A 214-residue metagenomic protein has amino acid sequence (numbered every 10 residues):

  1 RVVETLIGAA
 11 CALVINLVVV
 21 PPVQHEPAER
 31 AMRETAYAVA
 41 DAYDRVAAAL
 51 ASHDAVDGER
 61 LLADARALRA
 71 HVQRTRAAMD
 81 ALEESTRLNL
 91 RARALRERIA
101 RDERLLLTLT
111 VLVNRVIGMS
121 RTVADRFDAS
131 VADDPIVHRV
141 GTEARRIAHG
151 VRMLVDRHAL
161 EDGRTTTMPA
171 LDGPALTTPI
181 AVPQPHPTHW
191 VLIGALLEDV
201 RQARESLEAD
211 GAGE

Functional and structural regions predicted by a protein language model:
R1-D64: A transmembrane helix-and-boundary motif of multi-pass membrane transporters/channels
N16, V20-V23, S52, V56-G58 (+2 more regions): Conserved catalytic-core motifs characterized by acidic clusters
E26, R30, E34, E59-R69 (+4 more regions): A short glycine-/small-residue-rich loop at the edge of a beta-strand within enzyme catalytic domains
A42-S52, D64-N89: Membrane-embedded hairpin module used as a gating/binding unit in multi-pass transport and secretion proteins
A49, H53, L82-S85, N89 (+6 more regions): Hydrophobic stripe of amphipathic alpha-helices that form coiled-coil interfaces
Q73-G118: Oxyanion-binding "anion nests"
R101-E214: Soluble C-terminal extramembrane regulatory/interaction domains of multi-pass membrane proteins
